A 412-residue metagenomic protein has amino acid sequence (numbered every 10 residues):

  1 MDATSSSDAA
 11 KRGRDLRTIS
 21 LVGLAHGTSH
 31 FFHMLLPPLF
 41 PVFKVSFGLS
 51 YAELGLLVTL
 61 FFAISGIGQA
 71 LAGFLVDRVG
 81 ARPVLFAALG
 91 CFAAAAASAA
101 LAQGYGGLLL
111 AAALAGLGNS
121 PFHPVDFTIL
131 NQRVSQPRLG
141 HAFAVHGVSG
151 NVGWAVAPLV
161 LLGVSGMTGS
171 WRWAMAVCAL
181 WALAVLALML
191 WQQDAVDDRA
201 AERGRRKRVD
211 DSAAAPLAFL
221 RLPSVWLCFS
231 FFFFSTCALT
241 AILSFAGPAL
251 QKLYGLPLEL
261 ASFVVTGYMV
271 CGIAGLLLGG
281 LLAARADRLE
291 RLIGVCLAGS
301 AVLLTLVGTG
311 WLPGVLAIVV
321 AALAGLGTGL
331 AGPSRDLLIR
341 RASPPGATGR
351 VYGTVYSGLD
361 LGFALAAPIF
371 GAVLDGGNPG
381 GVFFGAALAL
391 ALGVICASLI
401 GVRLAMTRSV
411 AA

Functional and structural regions predicted by a protein language model:
D2-G13, D197-L227: Juxtamembrane intracellular "pre-TM" segments in multi-pass secondary transporters
M34, F62-A70, A155, M269-I273 (+2 more regions): Residue-level signature of mid-helix packing/kink "hotspots" within the transmembrane helices of 12-pass Major
L36-P37, S224-T266, I273: Extracytoplasmic gate region of multi-pass secondary transporters
I67-Q103: Conserved MFS/SLC helix-loop-helix module at the cytosolic interface between two early adjacent transmembrane helices
G68-G80, L276-R288, L374: Helix-to-loop junctions at the C-terminal end of transmembrane segments in multipass secondary transporters
R78-A88, A284-L297: Cytoplasmic membrane-interface "Motif A"-like loop-to-helix N-cap segments of 12-TM Major Facilitator Superfamily
A111-G150: Cytoplasmic helix-loop-helix junction between adjacent transmembrane helices in 12-TM secondary transporters
W173-L190, F383-L399: Symmetry-related core transmembrane helices of the 12-TM Major Facilitator Superfamily/SLC fold
